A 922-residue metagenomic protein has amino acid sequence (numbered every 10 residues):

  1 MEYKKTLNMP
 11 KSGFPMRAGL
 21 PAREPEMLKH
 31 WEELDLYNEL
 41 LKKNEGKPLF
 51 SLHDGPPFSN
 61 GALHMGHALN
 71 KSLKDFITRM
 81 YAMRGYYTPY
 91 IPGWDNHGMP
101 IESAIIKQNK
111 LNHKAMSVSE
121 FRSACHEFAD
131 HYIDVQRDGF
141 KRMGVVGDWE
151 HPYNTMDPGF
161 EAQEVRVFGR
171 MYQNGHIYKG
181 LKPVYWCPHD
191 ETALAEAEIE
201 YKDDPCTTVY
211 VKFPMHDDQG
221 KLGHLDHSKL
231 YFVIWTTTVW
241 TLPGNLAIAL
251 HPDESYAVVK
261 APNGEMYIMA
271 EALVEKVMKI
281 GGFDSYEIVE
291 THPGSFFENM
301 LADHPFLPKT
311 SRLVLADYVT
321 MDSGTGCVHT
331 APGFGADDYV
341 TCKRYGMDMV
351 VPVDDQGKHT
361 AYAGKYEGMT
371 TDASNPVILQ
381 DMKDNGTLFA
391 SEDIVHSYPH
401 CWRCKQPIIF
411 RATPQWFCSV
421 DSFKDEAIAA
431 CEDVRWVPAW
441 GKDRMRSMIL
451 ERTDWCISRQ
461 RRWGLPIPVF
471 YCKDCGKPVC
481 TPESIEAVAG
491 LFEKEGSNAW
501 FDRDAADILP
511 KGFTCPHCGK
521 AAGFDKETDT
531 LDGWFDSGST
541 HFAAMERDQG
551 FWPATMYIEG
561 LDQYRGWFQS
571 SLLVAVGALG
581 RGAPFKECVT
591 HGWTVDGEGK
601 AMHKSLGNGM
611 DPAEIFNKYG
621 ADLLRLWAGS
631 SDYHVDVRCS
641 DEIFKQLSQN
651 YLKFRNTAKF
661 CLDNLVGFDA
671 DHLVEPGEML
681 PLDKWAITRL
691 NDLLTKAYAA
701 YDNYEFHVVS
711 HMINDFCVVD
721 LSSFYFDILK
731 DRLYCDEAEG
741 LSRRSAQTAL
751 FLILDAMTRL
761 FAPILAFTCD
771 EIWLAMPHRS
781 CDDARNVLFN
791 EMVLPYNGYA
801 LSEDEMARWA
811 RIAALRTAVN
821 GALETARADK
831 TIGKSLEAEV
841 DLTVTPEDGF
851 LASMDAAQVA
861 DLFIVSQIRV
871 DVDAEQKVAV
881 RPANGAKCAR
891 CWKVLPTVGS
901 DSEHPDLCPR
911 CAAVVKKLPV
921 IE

Functional and structural regions predicted by a protein language model:
E2-L20, E26, H30-L34, I106-P243 (+14 more regions): Residue patterns forming the tRNA-binding/recognition surfaces of aminoacyl-tRNA synthetases and related DALR
M27-L28, Y37-L40, P48-S103, K107: N-terminal cofactor/phosphate-binding cores enriched in small/glycine residues, especially glycine-rich loops such as
N44, P48-G55, M65-L69, L73 (+17 more regions): Secondary-structure capping and boundary motifs in well-ordered enzyme cores
D95, V184, P188, L194-E200 (+8 more regions): Acidic, turn-prone loop/beta-hairpin segments
V184, Y398, I467-V469, G512 (+2 more regions): Residues immediately within or flanking Cys/His clusters that coordinate Zn2+ in small zinc-binding modules
C187, C401, C472, C515-C518 (+2 more regions): Short cysteine-rich clusters marking metal-coordination/redox-active sites
E191, Q460, G476, G519 (+2 more regions): Cys/His-coordinated zinc-binding microdomains
A247, E254-C327, A336: Protease-associated
